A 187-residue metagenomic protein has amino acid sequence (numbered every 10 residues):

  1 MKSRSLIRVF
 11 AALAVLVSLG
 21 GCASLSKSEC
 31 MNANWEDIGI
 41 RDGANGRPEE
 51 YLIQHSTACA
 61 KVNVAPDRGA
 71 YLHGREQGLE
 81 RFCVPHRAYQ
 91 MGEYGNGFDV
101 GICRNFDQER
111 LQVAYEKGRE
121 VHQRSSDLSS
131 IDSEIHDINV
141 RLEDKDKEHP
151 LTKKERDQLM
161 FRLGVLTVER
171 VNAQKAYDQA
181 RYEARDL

Functional and structural regions predicted by a protein language model:
M1-C22: Sec-dependent bacterial lipoprotein signal peptides
C22-L187: Intrinsic-disorder/low-complexity detector
